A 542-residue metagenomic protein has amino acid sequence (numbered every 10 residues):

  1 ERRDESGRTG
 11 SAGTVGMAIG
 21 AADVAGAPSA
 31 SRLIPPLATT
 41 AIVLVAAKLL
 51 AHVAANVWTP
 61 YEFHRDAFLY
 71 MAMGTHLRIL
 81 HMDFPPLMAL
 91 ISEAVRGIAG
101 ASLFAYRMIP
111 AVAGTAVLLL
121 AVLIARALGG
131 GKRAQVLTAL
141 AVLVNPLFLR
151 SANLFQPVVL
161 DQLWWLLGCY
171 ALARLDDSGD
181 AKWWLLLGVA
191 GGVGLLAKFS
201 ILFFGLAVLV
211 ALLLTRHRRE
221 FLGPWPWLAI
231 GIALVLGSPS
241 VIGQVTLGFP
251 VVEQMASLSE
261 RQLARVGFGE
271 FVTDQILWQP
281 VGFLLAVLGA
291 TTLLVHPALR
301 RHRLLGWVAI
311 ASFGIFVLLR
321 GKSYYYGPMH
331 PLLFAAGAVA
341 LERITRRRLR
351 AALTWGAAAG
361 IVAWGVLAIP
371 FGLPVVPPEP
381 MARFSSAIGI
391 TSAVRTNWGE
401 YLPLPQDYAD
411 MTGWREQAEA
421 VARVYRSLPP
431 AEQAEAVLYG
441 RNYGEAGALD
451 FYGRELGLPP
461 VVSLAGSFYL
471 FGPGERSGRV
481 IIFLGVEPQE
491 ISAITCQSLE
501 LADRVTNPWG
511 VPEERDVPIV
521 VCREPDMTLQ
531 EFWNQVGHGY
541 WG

Functional and structural regions predicted by a protein language model:
R2, G20, T39-I42, A121-V144 (+1 more regions): Transmembrane-helix signature of polytopic, membrane-embedded enzymes that assemble or transfer cell-envelope glycans
V45-A47, T138-L143, G191, L195 (+1 more regions): Short helix- or helix-capping micro-motifs that position conserved polar/aromatic residues at function-defining sites
H76, A139, W183-K198, I232-V235 (+1 more regions): Membrane-interface alpha helices of multi-pass inner-membrane proteins
M108-G129, L167: Transmembrane-helix motifs of polytopic, lipid-linked glycan transferases
R126-L128, G168-W184, G289-P297: Membrane-interface transmembrane helices that cradle and orient dolichyl/undecaprenyl
L147, N153-L160: Short acidic/glycine- and proline-prone juxtamembrane loop motifs at membrane-interface regions of multi-pass membrane
R174-G192, G223, W227, W307: Short hydrophobic alpha-helices at membrane interfaces in multi-pass membrane enzymes
L202-H302, F316, P370-P374, S385-I388 (+1 more regions): Transmembrane-lumen/periplasm boundary regions of multi-pass, lipid-linked membrane glycan transferases
